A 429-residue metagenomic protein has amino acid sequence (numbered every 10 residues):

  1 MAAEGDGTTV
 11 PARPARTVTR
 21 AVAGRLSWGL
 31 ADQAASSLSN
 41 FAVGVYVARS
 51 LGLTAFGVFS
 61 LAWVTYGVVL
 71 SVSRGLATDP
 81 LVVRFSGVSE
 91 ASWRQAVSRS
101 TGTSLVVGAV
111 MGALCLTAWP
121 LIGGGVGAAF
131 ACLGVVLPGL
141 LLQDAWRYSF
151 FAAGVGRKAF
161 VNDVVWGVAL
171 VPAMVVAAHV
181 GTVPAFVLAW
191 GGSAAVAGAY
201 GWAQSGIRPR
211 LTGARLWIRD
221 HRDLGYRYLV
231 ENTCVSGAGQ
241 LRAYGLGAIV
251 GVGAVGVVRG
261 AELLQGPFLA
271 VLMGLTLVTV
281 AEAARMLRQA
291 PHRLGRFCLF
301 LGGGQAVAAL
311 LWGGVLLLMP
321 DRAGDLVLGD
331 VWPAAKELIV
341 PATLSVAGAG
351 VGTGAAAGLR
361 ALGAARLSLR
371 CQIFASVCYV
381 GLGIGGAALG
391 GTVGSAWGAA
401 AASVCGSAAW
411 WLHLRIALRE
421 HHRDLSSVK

Functional and structural regions predicted by a protein language model:
A3-D6, V18-G75, Y226-G253, Y379-V380 (+3 more regions): Signature of the first transmembrane helix
D6-V18, V22, R157-N162, H179 (+5 more regions): Interhelical loop/hinge segments that connect adjacent transmembrane helices in multipass membrane
T19-A42, T101, F130-G134, R157-V161 (+9 more regions): Hydrophobic faces of transmembrane alpha-helices in multi-pass small-molecule transporters and flippases across diverse
N40, S71-E90, A152, A261 (+2 more regions): Helix-loop junctions and terminal segments of transmembrane helices in multi-pass membrane transport/translocation
V58, E90-T103, P291-F300: Membrane-interface alpha-helices at helix entry/exit sites of multi-pass transporters
W119-L133, L318-A347: Interfacial segments at transmembrane-helix termini and the short loops linking adjacent helices
G127-G134, F160-P209, S376-C378, T392-I416: Hydrophobic alpha-helical transmembrane segments
P138-V161, L344-Q372: Membrane-interface junctions at transmembrane-helix termini in multi-pass inner-membrane proteins
